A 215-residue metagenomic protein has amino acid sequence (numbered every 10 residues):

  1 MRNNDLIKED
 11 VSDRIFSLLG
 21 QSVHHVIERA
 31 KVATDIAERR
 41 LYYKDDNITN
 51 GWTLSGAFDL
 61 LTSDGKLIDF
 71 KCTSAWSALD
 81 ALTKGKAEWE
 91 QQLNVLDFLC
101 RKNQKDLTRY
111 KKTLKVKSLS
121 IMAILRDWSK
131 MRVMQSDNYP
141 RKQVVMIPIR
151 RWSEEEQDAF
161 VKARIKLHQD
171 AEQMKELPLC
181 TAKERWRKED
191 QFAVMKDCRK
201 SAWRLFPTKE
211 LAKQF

Functional and structural regions predicted by a protein language model:
M1-L67, S74-T83, A87: Metal-dependent nuclease catalytic cores that hydrolyze phosphodiester bonds in DNA/RNA, characterized by
E28, D97, V161-K162: Non-transmembrane alpha-helical segments in soluble domains of secreted/periplasmic/extracellular proteins
R29-A30, L99-N103: Active-site catalytic microenvironments for nucleophilic, acid-base chemistry
A57, L61-S74, I124-W128, M134-R141: A short mid-domain helix/strand-loop element embedded in enzyme catalytic domains that forms or borders the active-site
G85-L99: Short, charged, amphipathic alpha-helix that recurs within catalytic cores of restriction-modification and other
R101-F215: Metal-dependent nuclease catalytic regions and adjoining charged, substrate-binding loops involved in nucleic-acid end
